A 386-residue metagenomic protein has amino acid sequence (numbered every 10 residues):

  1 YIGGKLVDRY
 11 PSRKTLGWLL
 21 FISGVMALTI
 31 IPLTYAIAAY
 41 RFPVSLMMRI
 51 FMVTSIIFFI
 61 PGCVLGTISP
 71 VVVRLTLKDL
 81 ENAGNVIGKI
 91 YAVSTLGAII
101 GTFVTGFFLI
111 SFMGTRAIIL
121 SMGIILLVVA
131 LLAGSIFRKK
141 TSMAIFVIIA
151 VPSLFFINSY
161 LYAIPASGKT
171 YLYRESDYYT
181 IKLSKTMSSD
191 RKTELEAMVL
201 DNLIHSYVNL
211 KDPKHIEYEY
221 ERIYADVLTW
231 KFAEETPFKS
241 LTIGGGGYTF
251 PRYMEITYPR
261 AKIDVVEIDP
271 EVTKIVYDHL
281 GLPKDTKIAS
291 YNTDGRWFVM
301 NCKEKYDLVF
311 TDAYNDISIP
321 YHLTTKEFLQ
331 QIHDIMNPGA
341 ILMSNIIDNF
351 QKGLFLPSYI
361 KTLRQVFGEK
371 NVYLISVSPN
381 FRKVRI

Functional and structural regions predicted by a protein language model:
Y1-R174, K185-T193, N202-H205, E234-F238 (+11 more regions): Alpha-helical transmembrane segments of multi-pass membrane proteins
Y178-T180, L195, K383-I386: Short hydrophobic/aromatic beta-strand or adjacent loop that forms the aromatic wall/cage of a ligand/substrate-binding
L203-I223: Acidic, aromatic-enriched beta-alpha/helix-loop junctions
K211-D212, P320-L323, G353-F355: Short, solvent-exposed loop/turn segments at secondary-structure boundaries
Y218-F238: Conserved alpha-helix/loop element of class I SAM-dependent methyltransferases that forms part of the SAM/SAH-binding
V265: Short beta-strand "acidic-cap" motif of Rossmann-like dinucleotide-binding folds
T273-K274: Short alpha-helix immediately C-terminal to the canonical SAM-binding loop
